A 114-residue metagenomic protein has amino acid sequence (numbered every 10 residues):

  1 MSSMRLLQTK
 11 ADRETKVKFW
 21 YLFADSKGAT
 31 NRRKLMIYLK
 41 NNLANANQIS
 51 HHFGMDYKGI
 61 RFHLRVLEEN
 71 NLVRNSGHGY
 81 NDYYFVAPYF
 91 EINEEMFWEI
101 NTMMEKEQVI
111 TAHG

Functional and structural regions predicted by a protein language model:
S3-K34: Short alpha-helical segments that sit at the start of domains
K18, N81-G114: Conserved segment of winged-helix/HTH DNA-binding domains
A29, G77-Y83: Short, Lys/Arg-rich nucleic-acid/phosphate-binding segment
T30, N41-N45: Short capping segments at the starts of secondary-structure elements
Q48-H52: A short acidic, leucine-rich amphipathic alpha-helix
M55-E68: Short amphipathic alpha-helical interaction segments
N71: Glycine-centered, phosphate/nucleic-acid-interacting loop/turn motifs that mediate DNA/RNA or nucleotide
